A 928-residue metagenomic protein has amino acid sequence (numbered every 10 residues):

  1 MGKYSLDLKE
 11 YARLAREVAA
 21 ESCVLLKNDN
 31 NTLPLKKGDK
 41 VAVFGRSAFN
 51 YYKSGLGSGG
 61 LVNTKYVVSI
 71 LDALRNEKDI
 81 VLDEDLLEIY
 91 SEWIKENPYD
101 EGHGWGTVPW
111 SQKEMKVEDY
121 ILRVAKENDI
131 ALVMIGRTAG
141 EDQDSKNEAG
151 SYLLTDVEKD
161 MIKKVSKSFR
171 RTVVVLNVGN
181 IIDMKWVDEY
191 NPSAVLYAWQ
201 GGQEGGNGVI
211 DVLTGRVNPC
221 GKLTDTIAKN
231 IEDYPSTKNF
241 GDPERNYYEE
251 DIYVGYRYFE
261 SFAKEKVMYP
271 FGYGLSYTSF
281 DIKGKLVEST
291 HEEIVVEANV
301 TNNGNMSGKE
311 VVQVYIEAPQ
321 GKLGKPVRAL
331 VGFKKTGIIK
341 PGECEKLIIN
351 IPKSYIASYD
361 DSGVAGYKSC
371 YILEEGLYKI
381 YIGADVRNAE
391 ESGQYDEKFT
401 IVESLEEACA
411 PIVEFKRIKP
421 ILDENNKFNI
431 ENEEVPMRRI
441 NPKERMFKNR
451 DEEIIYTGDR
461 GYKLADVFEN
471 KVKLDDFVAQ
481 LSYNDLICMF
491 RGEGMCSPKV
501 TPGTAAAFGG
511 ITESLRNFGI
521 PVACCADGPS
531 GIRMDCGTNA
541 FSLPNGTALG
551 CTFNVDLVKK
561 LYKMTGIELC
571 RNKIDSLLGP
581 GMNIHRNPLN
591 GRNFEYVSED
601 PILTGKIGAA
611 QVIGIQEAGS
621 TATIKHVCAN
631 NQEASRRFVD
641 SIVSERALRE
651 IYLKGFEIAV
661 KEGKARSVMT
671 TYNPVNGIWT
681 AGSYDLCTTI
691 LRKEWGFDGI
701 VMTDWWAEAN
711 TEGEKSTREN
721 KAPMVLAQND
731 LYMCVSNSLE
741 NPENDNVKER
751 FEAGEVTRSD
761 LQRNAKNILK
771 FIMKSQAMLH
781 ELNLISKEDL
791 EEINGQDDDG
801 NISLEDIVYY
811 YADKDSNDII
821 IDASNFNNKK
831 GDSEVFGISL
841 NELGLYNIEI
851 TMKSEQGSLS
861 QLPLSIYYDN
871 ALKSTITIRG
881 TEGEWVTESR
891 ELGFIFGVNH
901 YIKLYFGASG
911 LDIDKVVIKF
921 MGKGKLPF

Functional and structural regions predicted by a protein language model:
M1-N388, E406-E849, P863-I895, N899-F928: Glycoside hydrolase catalytic-domain context in secreted enzymes
N302, S854-Q856: Extracellular acidic, Ser/Thr/Pro-rich low-complexity tracts
Y395-S404: Short beta-strand edge segments in extracellular beta-sheet folds
